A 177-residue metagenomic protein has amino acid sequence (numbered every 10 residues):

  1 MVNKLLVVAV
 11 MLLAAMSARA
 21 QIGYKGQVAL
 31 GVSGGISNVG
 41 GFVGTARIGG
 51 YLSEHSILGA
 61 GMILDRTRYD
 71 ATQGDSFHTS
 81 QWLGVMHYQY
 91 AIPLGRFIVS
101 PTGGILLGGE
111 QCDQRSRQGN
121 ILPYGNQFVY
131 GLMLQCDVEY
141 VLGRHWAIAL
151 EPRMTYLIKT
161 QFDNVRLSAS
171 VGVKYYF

Functional and structural regions predicted by a protein language model:
M1-K25: Cleavable N-terminal export/targeting peptides
M1-L5, A9-V10, R115-N126: N-terminal short leaders/motifs
A18-R66, T72, G172-Y176: Short glycine/proline- and aromatic-enriched beta-strand/turn motifs that initiate or cap beta-hairpins
Y24-V28, G40-G44, H78-G84, F97 (+2 more regions): Residues that define the transmembrane beta-barrel architecture of outer-membrane proteins
V28-V32, D70, R117-I121, R153-Y156: Extracytoplasmic loops and strand-loop junctions of Gram-negative outer membrane beta-barrel proteins
A29-S33, H78-S80, W146-A147, R153: Ser/Thr- (and often Asn-) enriched beta-sheet segments in non-cytosolic proteins
G50-N120, Q127-Q135, Y140-I148, Y175-F177: Gram-negative (and chloroplast) outer-membrane scaffold detector with strong preference for beta-barrel transmembrane
I158-Q161: Short, exposed beta-strand-loop hairpins at the edges of beta-sheets in extracellular/periplasmic proteins
